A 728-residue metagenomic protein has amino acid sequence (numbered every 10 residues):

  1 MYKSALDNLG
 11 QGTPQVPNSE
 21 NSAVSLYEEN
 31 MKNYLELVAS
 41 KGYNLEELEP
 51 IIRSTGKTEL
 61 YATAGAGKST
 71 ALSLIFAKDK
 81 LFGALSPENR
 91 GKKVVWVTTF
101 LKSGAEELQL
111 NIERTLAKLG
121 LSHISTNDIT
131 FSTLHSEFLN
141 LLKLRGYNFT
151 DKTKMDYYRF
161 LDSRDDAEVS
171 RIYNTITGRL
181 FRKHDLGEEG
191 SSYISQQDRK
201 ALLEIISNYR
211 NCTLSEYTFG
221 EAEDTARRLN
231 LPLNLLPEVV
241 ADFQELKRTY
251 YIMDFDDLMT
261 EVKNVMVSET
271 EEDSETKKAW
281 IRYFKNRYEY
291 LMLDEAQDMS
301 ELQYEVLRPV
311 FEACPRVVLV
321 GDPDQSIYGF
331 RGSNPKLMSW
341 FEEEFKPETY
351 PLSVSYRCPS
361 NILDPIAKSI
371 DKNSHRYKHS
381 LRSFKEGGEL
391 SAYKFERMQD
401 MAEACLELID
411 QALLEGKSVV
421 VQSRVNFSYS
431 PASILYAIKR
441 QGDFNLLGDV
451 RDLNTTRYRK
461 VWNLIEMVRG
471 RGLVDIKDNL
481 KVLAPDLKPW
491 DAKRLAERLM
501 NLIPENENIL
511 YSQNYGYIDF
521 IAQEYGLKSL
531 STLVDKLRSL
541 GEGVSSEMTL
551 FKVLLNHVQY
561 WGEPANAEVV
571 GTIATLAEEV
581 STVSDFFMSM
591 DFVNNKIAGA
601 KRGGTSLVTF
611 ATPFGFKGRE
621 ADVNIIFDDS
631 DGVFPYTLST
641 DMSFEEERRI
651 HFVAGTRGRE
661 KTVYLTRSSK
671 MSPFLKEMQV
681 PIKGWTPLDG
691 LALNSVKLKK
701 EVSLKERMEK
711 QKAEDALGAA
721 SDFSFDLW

Functional and structural regions predicted by a protein language model:
Y2-T150, D364-A367, T656: P-loop NTPase Walker
V24-T70, T130, L229-L337, V354 (+2 more regions): Conserved helicase NTPase motor core
L35-A64, M155-Y158, P347-V354, S374-S423: Inter-lobe coupling/hinge region of RecA-like P-loop helicase motors
A66, A77-K78, E301-E389, L675 (+1 more regions): Conserved RecA-like helicase ATPase core segment that couples NTP binding/hydrolysis to strand translocation
N148-E238, Q244, R248-Y250, L483-E505: ATP-hydrolysis module of ASCE/P-loop NTPase motor domains, specifically the Walker B Asp-Glu catalytic pair
E344, G388, L413-M548, K552-E563: ATPase/helicase motor core of nucleic-acid motors
E505-G615, K661-V663, P681-G684, G718-L727: Accessory C-terminal helicase-associated subdomains
V583-F592, S630-K705, D722-D726: C-terminal accessory regions
